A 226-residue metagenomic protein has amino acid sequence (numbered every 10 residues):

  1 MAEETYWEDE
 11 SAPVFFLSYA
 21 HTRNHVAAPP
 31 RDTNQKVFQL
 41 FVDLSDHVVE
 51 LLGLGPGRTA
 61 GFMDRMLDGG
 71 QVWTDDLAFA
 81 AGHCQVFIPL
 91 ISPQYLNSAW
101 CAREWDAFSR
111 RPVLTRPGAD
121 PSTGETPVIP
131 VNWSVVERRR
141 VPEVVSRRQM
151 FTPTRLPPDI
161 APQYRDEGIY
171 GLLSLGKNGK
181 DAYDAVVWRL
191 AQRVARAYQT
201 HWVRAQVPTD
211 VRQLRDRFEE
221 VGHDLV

Functional and structural regions predicted by a protein language model:
M1-F38, D43-S45, V49, W73 (+1 more regions): C-terminal interaction surface of TIR/SEFIR-family domains
E3-Y6, F62-P121, D184: TIR-domain catalytic/interaction hotspot
V14, A60, Q85-F87, P127-V128: Beta-sheet entry/capping signal
F15-Y19, L54, A81-Q85: Short amphipathic alpha-helical segments, especially helix-boundary/capping motifs
A27-D32, K36, L40-A78, L96-W100: Conserved BB-loop
D46-P56, R111-T123: Alpha-helix termini
